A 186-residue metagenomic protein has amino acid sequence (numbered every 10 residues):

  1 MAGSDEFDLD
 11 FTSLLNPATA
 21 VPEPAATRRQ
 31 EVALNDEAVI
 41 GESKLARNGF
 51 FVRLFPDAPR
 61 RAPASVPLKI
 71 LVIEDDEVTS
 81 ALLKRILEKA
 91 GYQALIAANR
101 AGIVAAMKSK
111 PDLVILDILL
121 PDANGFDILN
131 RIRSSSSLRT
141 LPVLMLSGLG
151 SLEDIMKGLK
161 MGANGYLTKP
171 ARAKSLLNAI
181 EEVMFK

Functional and structural regions predicted by a protein language model:
G49-F50, A171-E181: C-terminal output helix
E74: Conserved acidic carboxylate
A81-K89: Charged docking surfaces used in two-component/phosphorelay signaling
K110-I115, L120: Active-site beta3 strand of CheY-like receiver
P121, R139, S151, K169: The feature encodes the CheY-like receiver
